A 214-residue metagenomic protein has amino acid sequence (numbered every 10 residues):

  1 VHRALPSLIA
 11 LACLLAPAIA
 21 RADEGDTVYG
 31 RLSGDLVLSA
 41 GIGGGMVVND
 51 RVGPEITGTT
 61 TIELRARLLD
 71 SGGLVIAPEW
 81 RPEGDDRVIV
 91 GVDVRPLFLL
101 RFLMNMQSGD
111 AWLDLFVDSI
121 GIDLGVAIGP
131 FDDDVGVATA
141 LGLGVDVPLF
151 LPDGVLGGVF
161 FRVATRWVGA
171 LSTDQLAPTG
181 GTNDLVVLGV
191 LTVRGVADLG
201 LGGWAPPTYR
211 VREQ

Functional and structural regions predicted by a protein language model:
V1-L32, V196-Q214: Cleavable N-terminal export/targeting peptides
A22-R81, R87, V186, T192-V196 (+1 more regions): Short glycine/proline- and aromatic-enriched beta-strand/turn motifs that initiate or cap beta-hairpins
S33, R65-S71, L97-L99, V117 (+2 more regions): Outer-membrane beta-barrel channels and translocator barrels
V37-G41, G73-V75, G91, L103 (+3 more regions): Residue-level detector of the transmembrane beta-barrel scaffold of outer-membrane proteins
M46-P54, W80-D86, F98-F102, I128-D134 (+3 more regions): Gram-negative outer-membrane beta-barrel proteins
S71-F150: Gram-negative (and chloroplast) outer-membrane scaffold detector with strong preference for beta-barrel transmembrane
V88-L100, G181-Q214: Outer-membrane beta-barrel "beta-signal"
A138-A140, L176-T182: Flexible, surface-exposed loop regions and adjacent strand-edge segments of Gram-negative outer-membrane beta-barrel
